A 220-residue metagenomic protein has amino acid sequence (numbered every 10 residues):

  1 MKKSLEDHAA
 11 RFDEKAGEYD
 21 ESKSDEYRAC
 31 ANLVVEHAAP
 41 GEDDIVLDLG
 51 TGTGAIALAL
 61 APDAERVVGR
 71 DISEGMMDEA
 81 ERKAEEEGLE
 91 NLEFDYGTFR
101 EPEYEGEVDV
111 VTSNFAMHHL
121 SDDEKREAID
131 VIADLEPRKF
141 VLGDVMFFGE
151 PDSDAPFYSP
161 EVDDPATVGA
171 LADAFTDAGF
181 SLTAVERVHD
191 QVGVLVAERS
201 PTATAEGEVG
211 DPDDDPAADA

Functional and structural regions predicted by a protein language model:
M1-P40, A155: Conserved class I S-adenosyl-L-methionine
A9, A172-A220: Conserved Class I S-adenosyl-L-methionine
L47, G52-R100: Class I SAM-dependent methyltransferase SAM/SAH-binding core
E101-E105: Short conserved loop adjoining the S-adenosyl-L-methionine
T112: A conserved beta-strand element that flanks and buttresses the S-adenosyl-L-methionine
A116: Hydrophobic adenine-recognition pocket in adenosine-nucleotide-binding enzymes
R126-K139: A short glycine-rich, Lys/Arg-flanked "PGG" loop and its adjoining helix->strand segment in the class I
V141-L195: C-terminal alpha-helical "lid/dimerization" subdomain adjacent to the S-adenosyl-L-methionine
